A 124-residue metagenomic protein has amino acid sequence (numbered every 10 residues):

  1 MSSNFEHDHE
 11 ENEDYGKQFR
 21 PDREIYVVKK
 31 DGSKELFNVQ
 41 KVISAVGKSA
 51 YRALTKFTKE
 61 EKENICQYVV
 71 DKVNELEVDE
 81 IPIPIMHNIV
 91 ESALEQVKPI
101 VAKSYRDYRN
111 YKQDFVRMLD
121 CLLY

Functional and structural regions predicted by a protein language model:
M1-Y124: Extended catalytic cores of very large enzyme megasubunits
